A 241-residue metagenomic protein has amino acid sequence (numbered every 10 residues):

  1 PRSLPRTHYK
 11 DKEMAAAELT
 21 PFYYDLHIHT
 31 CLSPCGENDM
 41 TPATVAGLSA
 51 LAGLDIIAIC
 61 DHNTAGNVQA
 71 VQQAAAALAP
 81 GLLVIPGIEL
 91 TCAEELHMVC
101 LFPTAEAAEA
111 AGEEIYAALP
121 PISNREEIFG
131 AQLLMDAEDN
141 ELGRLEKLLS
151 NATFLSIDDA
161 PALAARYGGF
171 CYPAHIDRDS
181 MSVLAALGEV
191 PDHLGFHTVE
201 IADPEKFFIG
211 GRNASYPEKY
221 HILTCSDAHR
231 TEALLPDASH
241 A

Functional and structural regions predicted by a protein language model:
P1-L26, T30-L48, G53-L54, G66-A110 (+3 more regions): Charged catalytic cores and adjacent phosphate/nucleic-acid-binding surfaces used for phosphate/nucleic-acid chemistry
T7, E127-G130, S156-A160: Short, charged beta->alpha transition segments
S33, I59, L145-L148: Conserved short-loop catalytic and cofactor-binding motifs
I59-H62, I201: Conserved beta-strand positions
F102-E146: Active-site gating loops and adjacent loop-to-helix segments of metal-dependent hydrolytic enzymes
L145-H175: Internal catalytic-core helix/loop-beta-alpha segment that presents or stabilizes conserved functional determinants
